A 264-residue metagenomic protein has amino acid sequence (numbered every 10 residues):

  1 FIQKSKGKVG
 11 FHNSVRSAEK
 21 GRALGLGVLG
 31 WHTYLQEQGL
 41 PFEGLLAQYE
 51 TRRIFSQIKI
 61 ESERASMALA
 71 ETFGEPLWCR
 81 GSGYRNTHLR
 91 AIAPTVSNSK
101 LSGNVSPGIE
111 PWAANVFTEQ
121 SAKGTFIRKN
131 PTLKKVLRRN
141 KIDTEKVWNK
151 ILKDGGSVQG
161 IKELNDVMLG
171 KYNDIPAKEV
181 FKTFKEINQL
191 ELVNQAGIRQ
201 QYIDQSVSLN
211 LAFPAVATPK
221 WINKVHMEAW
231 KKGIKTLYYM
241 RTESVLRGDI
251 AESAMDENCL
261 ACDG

Functional and structural regions predicted by a protein language model:
F1-G7, R90-M255, C259-G264: Catalytic alpha/beta core of large soluble enzyme barrels
F1-V15, E19, A23, L35-T95 (+2 more regions): Internal maturation/activation junctions in enzymes
A23-P41, W221-I234: Hydrophobic/aromatic-rich, well-ordered segments within soluble, folded domains that form packed cores
L24-G27, I60, T125-N130: Short acidic alpha-helix initiation/capping motifs at coil-to-helix transition points, especially at protein N-termini
G30, Y34, E50, T132-V136: A general alpha-helix detector
G30-H32, G44, L101, A113: Basic, gly/Ser/Thr/Pro-rich low-complexity segments located predominantly at protein N termini
